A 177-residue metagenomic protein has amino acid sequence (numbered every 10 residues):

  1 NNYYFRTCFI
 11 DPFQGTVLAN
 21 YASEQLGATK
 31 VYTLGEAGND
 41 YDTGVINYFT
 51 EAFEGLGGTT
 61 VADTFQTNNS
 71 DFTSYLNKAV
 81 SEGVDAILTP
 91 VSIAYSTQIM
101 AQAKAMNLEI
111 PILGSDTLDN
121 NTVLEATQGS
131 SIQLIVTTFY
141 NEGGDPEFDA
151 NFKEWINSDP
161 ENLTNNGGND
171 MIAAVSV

Functional and structural regions predicted by a protein language model:
N1, T7, T64-T73, I93-T97 (+2 more regions): Beta-alpha junction/loop-to-helix N-cap segments that form part of ligand/metal-binding clefts
N1-Y3, L26-V31, G55-V61, E82-A86 (+4 more regions): Loop/turn elements at helix/coil->beta-strand transitions in domains of secreted/extracellular proteins
Y3-T64, A86, I172-A173: An alpha-beta-alpha
C8-I10, L34-G38, T64-N68, T89-I93 (+2 more regions): Active-site-proximal beta-strand/loop segments in catalytic clefts of secreted hydrolases
Q14-V17, T64-K78, E147-F148: Structural motif
G15, D40-G44, F72, S96-I99 (+1 more regions): Extracytoplasmic/secreted cell-surface and envelope-processing proteins
K30-G35, G83-I93, I99, E109-S115 (+1 more regions): Periplasmic-binding protein-like
A103-A174: Extracellular/periplasmic periplasmic-binding protein-like sensory domains
